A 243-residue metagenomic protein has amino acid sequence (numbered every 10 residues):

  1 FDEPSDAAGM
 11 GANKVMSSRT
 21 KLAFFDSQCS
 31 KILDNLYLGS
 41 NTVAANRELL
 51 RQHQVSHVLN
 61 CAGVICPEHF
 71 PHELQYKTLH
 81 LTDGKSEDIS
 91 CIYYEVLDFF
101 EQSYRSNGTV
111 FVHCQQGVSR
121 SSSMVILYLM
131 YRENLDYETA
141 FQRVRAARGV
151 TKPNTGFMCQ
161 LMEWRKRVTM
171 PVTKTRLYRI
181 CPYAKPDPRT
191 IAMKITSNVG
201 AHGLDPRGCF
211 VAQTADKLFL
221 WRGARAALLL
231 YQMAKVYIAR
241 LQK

Functional and structural regions predicted by a protein language model:
F1-G11: Long, proline-/serine-/threonine-rich intrinsically disordered regulatory regions
K14-V112, Q116, Y131-Q160, V168-M170 (+5 more regions): Cysteine-based protein phosphatase catalytic domain of the PTP/DSP
S121-Y131: Short, small-residue alpha-helix embedded
L241-K243: Intrinsically disordered, low-complexity linker and terminal regions at domain boundaries
